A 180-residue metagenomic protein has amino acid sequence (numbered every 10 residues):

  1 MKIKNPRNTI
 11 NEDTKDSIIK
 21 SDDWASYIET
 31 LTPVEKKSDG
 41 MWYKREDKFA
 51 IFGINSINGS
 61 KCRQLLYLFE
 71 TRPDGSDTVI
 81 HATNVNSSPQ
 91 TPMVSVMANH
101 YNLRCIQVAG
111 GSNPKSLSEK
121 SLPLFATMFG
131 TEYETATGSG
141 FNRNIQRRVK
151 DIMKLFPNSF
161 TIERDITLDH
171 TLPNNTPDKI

Functional and structural regions predicted by a protein language model:
K2-T78: Positively charged, low-complexity intrinsically disordered leader regions
M41, C105-I106, Y133, S159: Hydrophobic anchor at the start of a short beta-strand that flanks the dinucleotide cofactor-binding loop
W42, M97-R104, S121-F125: A short glycine/small-residue-enriched secondary-structure motif
R45-K48, F52, T83-V85, I162-T167: Fold-independent oxyanion-binding glycine-rich loops and adjacent beta-strand/coil segments at enzyme active sites
F52, S87-P92, P114-S118: Short active-site-adjacent helix-start/loop capping segments
L65-R72, V94-M97, I180: Buried hydrophobic packing segments
G75-M97, Y101-G110: A short, small-residue-rich loop immediately preceding and capping a beta-strand
S112-I180: Small/polar-residue-rich loop-to-helix segments that shape phosphate-bearing ligand pockets
